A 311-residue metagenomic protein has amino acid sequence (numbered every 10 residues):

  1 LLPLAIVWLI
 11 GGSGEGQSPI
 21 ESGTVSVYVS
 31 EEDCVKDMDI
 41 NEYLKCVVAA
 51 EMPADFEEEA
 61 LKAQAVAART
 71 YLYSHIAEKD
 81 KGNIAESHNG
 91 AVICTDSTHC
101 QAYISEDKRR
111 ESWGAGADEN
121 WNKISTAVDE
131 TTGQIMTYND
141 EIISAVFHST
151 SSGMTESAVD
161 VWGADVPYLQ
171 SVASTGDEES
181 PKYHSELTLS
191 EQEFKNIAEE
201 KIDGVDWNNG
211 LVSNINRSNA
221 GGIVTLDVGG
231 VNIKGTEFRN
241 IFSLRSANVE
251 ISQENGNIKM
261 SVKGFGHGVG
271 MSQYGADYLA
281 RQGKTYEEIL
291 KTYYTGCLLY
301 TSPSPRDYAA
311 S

Functional and structural regions predicted by a protein language model:
L1-W8: Hydrophobic membrane-insertion alpha-helices, especially the h-region of bacterial N-terminal signal peptides
G12-V25: Ser/Thr/Pro/Gly-rich low-complexity linker/stalk segments immediately outside membranes or between
M38, D55-V66, T188, G266-G270: Soluble non-cytosolic domains of exported or imported proteins
D39-F56, T175-E179: Acidic/histidine-rich, surface-exposed loop or edge segments in extracytoplasmic proteins
A49-P53, V66-A77, E199, D203 (+2 more regions): Sec-exported extracytoplasmic/periplasmic mature domains
S74, E78-I258, K263: Extended substrate/cofactor- or partner-recognition/assembly subdomains adjacent to catalytic sites in enzymes
T236-C297: C-terminal soluble interaction/assembly domains
Y300-D307: Conserved small/polar residues in nucleotide/adenosyl-binding loops
